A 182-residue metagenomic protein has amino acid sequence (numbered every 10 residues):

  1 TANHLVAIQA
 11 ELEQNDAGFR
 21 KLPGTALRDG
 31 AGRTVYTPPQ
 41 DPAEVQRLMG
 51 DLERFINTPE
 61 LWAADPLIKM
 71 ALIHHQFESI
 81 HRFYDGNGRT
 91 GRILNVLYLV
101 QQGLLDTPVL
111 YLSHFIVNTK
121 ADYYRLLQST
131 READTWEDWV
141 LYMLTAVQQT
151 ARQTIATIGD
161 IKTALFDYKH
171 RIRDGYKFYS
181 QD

Functional and structural regions predicted by a protein language model:
T1-D182: FIC/Doc superfamily catalytic core
